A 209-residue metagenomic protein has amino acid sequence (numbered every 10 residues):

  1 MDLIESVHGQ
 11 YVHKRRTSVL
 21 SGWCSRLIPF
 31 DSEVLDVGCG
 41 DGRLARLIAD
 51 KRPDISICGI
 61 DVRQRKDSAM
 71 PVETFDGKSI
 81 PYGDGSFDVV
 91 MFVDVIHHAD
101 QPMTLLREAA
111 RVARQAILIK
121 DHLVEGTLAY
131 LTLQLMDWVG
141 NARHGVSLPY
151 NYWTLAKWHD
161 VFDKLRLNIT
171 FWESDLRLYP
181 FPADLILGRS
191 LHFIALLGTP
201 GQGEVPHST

Functional and structural regions predicted by a protein language model:
M1-G22: Class I SAM-dependent methyltransferase Rossmann-like catalytic core, especially the SAM/SAH-binding loop
D31-G40: Conserved class I S-adenosyl-L-methionine
D41-S79: Class I SAM-dependent methyltransferase SAM/SAH-binding core
R46, H122-D184: C-terminal alpha-helical "lid/dimerization" subdomain adjacent to the S-adenosyl-L-methionine
M91: A conserved beta-strand element that flanks and buttresses the S-adenosyl-L-methionine
D94-V95: Short catalytic micro-motifs in class I SAM-dependent methyltransferases
A99-E108: A short, conserved alpha-helix within the catalytic core of class I
Q115-H122: Conserved beta-strand signature within the Rossmann-like core of class I S-adenosyl-L-methionine
